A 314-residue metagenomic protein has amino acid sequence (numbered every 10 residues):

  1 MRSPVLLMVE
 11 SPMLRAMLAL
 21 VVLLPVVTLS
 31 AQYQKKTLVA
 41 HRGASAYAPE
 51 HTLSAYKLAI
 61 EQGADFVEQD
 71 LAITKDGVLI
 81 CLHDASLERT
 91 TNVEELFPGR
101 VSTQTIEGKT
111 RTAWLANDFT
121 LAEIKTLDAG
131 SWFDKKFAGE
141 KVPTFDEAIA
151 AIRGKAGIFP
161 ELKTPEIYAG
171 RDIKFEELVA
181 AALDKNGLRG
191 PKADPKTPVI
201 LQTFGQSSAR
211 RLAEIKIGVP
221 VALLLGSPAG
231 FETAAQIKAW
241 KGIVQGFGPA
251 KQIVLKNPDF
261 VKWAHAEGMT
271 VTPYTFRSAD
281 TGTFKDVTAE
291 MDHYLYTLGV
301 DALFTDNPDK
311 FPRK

Functional and structural regions predicted by a protein language model:
V5-L18: Bacterial N-terminal signal peptides that target proteins for export
M8, V21, Y47-A48: A periodicity- and composition-biased signal for non-globular, repetitive helical segments
A16-V26: Bacterial N-terminal signal peptides
L29-K314: Phosphate-group recognition and catalysis centered on beta-loop-alpha active-site segments
